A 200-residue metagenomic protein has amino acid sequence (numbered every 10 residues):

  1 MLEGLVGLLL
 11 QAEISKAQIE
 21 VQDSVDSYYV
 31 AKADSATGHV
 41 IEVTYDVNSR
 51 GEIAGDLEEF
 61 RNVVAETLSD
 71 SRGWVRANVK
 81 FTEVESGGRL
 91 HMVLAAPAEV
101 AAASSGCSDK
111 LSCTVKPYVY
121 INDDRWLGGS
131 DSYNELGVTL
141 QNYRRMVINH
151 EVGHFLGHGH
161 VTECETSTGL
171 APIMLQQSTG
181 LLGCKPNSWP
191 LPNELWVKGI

Functional and structural regions predicted by a protein language model:
L2, S108-L111, V115, V119-D123 (+3 more regions): Metalloprotease/metallohydrolase-associated module, dominated by Zn2+-dependent proteases
L5-I53: Disordered inhibitory propeptide/activation segment of secreted metzincin zinc metalloprotease zymogens, centered on
S15, H39-I41, S86, C113-V115 (+1 more regions): A short, polar/charged loop/turn motif at coil->beta-strand junctions and beta-hairpin connectors
T44-D46, H91-V93, V119-N122, F155 (+1 more regions): Structural recognition of the beta-strand scaffold that forms the well-ordered cores of secreted hydrolase catalytic
G51-A54, W74, P97-A101, R125-G128 (+3 more regions): Solvent-exposed loop/turn segments at secondary-structure junctions within structured extracellular/periplasmic domains
E58-R145: Metzincin-family zinc-dependent endopeptidase catalytic domain
E135-L136, H150, H154, T166: Compact recognition or signaling/catalytic modules
Q141-H160: Active-site recognition of the HExxH zinc-binding catalytic motif
